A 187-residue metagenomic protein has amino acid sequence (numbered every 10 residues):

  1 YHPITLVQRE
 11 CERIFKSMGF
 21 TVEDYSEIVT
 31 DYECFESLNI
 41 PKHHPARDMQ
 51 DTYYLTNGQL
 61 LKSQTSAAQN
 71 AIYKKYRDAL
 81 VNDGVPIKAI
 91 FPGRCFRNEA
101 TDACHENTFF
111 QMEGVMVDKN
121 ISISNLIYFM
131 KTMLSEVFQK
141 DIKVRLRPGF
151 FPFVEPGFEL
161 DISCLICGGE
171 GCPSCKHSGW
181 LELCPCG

Functional and structural regions predicted by a protein language model:
Y1-G187: TRNA-recognition modules of translation machinery and tRNA-sensing kinases, especially anticodon-binding
